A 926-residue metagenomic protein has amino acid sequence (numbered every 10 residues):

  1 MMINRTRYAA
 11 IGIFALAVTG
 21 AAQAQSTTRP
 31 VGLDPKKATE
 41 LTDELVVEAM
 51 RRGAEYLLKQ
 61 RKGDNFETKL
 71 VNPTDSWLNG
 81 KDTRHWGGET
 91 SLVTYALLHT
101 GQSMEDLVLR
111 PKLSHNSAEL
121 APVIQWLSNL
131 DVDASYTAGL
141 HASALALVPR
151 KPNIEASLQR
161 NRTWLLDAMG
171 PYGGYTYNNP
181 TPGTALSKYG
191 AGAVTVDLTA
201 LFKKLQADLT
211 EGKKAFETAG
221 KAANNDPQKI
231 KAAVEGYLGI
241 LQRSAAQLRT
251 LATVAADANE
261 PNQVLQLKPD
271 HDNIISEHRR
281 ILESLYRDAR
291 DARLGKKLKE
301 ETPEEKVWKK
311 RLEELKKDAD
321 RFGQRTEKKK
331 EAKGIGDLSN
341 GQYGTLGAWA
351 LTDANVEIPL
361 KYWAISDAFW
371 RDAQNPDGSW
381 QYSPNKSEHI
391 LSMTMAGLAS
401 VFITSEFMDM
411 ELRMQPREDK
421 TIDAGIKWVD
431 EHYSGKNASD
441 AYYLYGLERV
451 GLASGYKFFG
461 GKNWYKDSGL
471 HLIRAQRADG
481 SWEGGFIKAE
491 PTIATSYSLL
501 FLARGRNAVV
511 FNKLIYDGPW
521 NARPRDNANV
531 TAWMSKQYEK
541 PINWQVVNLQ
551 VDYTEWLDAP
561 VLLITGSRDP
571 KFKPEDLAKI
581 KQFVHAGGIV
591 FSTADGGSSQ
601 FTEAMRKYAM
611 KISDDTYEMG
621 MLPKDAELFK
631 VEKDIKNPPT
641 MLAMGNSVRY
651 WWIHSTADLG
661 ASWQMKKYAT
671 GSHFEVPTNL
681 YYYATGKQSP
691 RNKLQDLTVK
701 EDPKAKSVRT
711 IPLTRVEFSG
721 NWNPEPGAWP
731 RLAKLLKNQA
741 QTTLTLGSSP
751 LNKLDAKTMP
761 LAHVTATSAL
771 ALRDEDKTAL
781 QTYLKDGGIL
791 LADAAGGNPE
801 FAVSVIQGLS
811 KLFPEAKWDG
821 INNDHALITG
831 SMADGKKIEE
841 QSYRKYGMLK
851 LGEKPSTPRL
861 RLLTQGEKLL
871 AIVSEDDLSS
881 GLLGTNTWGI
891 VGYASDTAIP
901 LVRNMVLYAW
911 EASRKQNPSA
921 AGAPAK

Functional and structural regions predicted by a protein language model:
M1-I11: Bacterial N-terminal signal peptides that target proteins for export
A10-T19: Bacterial N-terminal signal peptides
G20-A24: Sec/Tat signal peptide C-region and signal peptidase I cleavage site
Q25-E55, T68-L113, L130-Q159, T163 (+4 more regions): An alpha-helical repeat/solenoid feature that recognizes helix-turn-helix modules
T94-Y95, H141-S143, L166, G341 (+12 more regions): Structural recognition of the beta-strand scaffold that forms the well-ordered cores of secreted hydrolase catalytic
V108, H115, N527-I612, F629-K630 (+4 more regions): Helical hinge/lid and interdomain linker segments adjacent to catalytic or ligand-binding clefts that mediate domain
R504-V561, T565-R568, L659, K666-L761 (+2 more regions): Aromatic-Pro/Gly-enriched surface loop or interdomain linker that acts as a lid/target-recognition segment
G597-T685, R709-P712, E800-G884, A894-I899 (+1 more regions): An acidic, glycine-rich "communication" segment
